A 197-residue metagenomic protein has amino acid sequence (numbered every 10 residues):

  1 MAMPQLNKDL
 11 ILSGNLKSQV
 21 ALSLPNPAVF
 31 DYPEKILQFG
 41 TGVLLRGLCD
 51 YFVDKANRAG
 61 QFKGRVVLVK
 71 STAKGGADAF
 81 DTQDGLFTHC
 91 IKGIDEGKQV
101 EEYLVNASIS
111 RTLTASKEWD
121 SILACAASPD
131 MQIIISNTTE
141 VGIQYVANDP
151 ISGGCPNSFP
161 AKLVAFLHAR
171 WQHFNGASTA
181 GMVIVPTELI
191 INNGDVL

Functional and structural regions predicted by a protein language model:
M1-L197: Non-transmembrane, aqueous-exposed alpha-helical and coiled segments at domain scale
